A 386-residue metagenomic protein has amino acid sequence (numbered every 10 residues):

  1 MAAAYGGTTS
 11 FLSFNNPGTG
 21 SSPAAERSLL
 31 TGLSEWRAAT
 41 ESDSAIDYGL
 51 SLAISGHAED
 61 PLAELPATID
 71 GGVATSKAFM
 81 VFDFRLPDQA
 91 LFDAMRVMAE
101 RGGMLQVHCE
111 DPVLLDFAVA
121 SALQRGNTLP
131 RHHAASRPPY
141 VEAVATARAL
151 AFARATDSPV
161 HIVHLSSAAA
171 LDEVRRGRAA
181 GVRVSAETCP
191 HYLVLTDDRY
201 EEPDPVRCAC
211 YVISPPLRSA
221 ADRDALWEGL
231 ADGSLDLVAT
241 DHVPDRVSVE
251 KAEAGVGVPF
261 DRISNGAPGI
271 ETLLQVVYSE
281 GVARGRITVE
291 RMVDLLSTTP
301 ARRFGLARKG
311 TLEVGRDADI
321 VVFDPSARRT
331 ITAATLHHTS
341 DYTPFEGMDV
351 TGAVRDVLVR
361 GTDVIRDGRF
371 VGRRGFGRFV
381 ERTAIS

Functional and structural regions predicted by a protein language model:
M1-G49, S55-A74, F92-E100, Y140 (+2 more regions): Alpha-helical scaffold segments that flank or form the walls of functional sites
A3, G7, Y48, S76 (+10 more regions): Divalent metal-coordination and catalytic microenvironments
N15-T19, A53, V81, E110-D111 (+3 more regions): Short, ordered loop/turn segments at secondary-structure junctions
E26-L30, L62, D88, P139-A147 (+8 more regions): Electropositive phosphate-/nucleotide-binding environments in soluble metabolic enzymes
G32-T40, A67-G72, T128-R131, P159 (+5 more regions): Short, electropositive alpha-helical surface patch
D60-V238, V258: Histidine/acidic residue-rich metal-binding segments in metalloenzymes
N127-P159, C210-Y211, D236-V238, P244-S326: His/Asp/Glu-enriched, well-ordered alpha-helical/loop segment that forms or immediately abuts the divalent-metal
K251-P259, N265, V314-V380: C-terminal cap of metal-dependent C-N hydrolases
